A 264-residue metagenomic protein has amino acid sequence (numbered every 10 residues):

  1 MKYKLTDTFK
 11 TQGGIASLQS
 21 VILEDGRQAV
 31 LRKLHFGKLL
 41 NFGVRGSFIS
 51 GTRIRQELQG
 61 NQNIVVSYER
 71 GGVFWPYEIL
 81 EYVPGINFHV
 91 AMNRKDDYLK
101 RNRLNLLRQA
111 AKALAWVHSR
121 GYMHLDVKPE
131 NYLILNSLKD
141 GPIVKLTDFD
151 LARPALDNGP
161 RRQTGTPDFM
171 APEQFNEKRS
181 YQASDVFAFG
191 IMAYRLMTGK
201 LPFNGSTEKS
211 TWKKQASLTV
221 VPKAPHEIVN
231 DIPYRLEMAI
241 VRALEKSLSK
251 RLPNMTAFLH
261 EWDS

Functional and structural regions predicted by a protein language model:
S20-R45: ATP-binding glycine-rich loop module of kinase domains
L40-E57: AlphaC helix of the eukaryotic protein kinase fold
V66-P76: Short beta-strand micro-motifs within the conserved protein kinase catalytic domain, predominantly in the N-lobe
L106-L107: Activation segment signature within eukaryotic-like protein kinase domains
H118-L135: Catalytic-loop of the protein kinase fold
R161-E173: Conserved activation segment of eukaryotic-like protein kinases, specifically the C-terminal portion of the activation
D185: Conserved catalytic-loop aspartate of Hanks-type protein kinases
